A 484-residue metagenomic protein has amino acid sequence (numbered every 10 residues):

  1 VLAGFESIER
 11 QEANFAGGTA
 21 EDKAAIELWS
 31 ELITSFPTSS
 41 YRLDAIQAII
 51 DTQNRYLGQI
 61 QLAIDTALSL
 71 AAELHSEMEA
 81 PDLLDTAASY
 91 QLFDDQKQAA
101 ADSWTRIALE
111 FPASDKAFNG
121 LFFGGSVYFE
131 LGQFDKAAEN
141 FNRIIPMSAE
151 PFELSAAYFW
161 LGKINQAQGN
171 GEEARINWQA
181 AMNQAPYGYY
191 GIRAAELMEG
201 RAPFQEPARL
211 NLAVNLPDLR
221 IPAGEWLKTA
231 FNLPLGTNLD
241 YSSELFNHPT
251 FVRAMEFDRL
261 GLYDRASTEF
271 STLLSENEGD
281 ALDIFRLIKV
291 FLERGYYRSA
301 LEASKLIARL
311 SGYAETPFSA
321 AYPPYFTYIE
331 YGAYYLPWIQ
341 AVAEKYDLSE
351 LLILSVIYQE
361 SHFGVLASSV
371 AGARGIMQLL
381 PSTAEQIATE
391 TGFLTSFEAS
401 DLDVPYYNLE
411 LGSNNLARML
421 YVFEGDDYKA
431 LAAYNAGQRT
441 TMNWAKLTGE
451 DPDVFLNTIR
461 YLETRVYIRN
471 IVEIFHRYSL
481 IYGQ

Functional and structural regions predicted by a protein language model:
V1-G4, A25, R42, A63 (+8 more regions): Residues that mark the junctions of alpha-helical repeat units in TPR/alpha-solenoid scaffolds
V1-G4, I46, L84, W104 (+5 more regions): TPR repeat positional signature
A3-S7, I49, T86-A87, G124 (+3 more regions): Structural register within alpha-helical repeat arrays
E9-E12, A16, Q53-N54, Y90-Q91 (+5 more regions): Residue at a conserved register position within TPR or TPR-like alpha-solenoid repeats
N14, T19, Y56-L57, D94 (+4 more regions): Structural motif corresponding to the intra-repeat A-B loop/turn of tetratricopeptide repeats
I33-D44, L57, A71-P81, A108-F118 (+2 more regions): Short solvent-exposed coil/turn linkers within tandem alpha-helical repeat scaffolds
D85, D94-D95, A99, N119 (+9 more regions): Catalytic glycan-binding domains that act on GlcNAc-containing polysaccharides
